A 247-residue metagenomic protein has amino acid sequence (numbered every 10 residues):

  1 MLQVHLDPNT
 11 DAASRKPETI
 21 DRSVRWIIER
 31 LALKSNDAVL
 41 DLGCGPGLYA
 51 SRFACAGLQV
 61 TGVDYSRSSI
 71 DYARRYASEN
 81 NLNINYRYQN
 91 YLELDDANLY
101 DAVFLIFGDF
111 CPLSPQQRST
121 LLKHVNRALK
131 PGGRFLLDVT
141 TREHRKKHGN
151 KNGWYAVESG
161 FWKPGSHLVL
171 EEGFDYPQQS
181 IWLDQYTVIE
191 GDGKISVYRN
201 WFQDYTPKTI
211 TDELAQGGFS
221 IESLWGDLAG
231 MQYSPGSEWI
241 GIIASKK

Functional and structural regions predicted by a protein language model:
M1-K34: Conserved class I S-adenosyl-L-methionine
P46-L58: Conserved SAM-binding loop of SAM-dependent methyltransferases across substrates and taxa, primarily the Class I
S66-S68: Conserved SAM/SAH-binding beta-strand->alpha-helix loop
A73-R74: Conserved SAM-binding loop
E79-E93: Conserved SAM-binding strand-loop segment of SAM-dependent methyltransferases
D95-A102: A short acidic, Gly/Pro-enriched loop at the edge of an enzyme's catalytic core that lines a small-molecule cofactor
S119-P131: A short glycine-rich, Lys/Arg-flanked "PGG" loop and its adjoining helix->strand segment in the class I
L136-T209: SAM-dependent methyltransferase
